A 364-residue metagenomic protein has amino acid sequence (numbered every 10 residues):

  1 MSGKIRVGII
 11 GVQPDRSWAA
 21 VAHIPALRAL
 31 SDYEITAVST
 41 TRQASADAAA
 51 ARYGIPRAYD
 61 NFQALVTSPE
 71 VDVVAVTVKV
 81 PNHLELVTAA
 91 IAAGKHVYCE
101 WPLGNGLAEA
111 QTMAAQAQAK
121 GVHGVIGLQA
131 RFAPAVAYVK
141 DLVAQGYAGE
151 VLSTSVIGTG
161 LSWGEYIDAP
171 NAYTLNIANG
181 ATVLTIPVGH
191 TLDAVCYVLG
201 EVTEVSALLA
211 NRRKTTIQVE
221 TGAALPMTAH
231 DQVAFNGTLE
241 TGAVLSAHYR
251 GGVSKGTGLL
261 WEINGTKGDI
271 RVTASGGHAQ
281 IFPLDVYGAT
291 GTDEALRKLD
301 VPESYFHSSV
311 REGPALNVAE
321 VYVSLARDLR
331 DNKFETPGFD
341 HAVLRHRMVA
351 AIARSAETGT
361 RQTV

Functional and structural regions predicted by a protein language model:
M1-K4, V73-A75, Q111, E320-V364: C-terminal helix-rich "cap/oligomerization" subdomain common to oxidoreductases
M1-Y53: N-terminal Rossmann-like dinucleotide-binding module
I9, Y59, C99, G124-I126 (+2 more regions): Hydrophobic residues in well-ordered beta-strands that form the structural core
P14-W18, A130-P226, G359: Predominantly a Rossmann-like dinucleotide-binding segment in NAD(P)-dependent oxidoreductases
Y33-A37, D72-V74, A181-T182: Short active-site oxyanion
I55-N61: Conserved SAM-binding strand-loop segment of SAM-dependent methyltransferases
V73, K79-V80, L84-F132, G146: Beta-strand-loop-alpha-helix segment that lines the small-molecule cofactor/substrate pocket of alpha/beta enzymes
I186, L192-D285, A319-E335, A351: Contiguous beta-strand/loop segments that form the cofactor/metal-binding neighborhood of enzyme cores
